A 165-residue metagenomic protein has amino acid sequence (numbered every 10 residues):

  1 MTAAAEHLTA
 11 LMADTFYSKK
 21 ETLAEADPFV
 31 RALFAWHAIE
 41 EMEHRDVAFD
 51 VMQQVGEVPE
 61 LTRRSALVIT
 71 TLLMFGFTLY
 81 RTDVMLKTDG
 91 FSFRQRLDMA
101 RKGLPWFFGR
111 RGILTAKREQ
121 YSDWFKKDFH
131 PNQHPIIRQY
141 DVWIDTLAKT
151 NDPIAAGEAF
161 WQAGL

Functional and structural regions predicted by a protein language model:
M1-L165: Non-heme di-metal
